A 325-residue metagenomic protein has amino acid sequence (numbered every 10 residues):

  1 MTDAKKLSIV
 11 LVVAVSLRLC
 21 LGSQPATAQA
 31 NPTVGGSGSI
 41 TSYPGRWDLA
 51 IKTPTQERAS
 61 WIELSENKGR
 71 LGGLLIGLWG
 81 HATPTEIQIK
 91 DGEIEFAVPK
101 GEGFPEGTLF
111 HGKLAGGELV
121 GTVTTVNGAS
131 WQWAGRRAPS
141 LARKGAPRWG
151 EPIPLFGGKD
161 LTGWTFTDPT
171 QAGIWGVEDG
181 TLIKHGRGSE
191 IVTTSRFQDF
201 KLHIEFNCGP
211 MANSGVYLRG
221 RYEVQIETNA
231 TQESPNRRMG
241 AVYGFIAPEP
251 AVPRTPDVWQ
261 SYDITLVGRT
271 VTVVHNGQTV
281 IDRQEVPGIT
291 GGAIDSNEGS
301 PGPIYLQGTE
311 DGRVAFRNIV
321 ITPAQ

Functional and structural regions predicted by a protein language model:
M1-K6: N-terminal secretory signal peptides that target proteins for export/translocation
L7-L11, A26, H203, I319: Residue-level detector of intrinsically disordered/flexible regions characterized by low predicted structural confidence
V10-G22: Bacterial N-terminal signal peptides
G22-A30: Boundary at the C-terminal end of the N-terminal hydrophobic targeting segment
A30-Q325: Carbohydrate-interacting regions of secretory-pathway proteins
